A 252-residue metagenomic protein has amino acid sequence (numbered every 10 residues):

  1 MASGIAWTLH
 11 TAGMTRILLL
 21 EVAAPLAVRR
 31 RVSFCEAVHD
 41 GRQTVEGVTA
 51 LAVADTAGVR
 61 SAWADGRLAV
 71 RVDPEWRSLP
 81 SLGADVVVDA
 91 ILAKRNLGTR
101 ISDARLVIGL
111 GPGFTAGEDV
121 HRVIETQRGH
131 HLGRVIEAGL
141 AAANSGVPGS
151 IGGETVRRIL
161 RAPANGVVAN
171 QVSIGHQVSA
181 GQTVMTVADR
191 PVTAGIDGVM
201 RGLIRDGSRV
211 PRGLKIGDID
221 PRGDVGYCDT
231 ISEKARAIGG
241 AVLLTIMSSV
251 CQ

Functional and structural regions predicted by a protein language model:
M1-Q252: Well-ordered secondary-structure scaffolds
